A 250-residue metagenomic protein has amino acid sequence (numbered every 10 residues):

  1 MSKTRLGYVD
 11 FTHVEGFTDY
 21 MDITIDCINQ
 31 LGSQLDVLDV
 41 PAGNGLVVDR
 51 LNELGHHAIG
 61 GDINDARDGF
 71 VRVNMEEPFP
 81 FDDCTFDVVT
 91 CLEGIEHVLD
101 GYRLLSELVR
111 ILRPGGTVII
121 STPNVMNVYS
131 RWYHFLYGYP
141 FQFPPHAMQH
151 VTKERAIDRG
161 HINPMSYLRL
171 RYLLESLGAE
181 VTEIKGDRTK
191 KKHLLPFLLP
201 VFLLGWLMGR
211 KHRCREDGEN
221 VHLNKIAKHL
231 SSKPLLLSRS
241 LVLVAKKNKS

Functional and structural regions predicted by a protein language model:
S2: Catalytic domains that recognize anionic headgroups
R5-D19, L46, R50, L99-E107 (+2 more regions): S-adenosyl-L-methionine-dependent methyltransferase catalytic module, highlighting the catalytic core
D22-Y133, S166, V242-K247: Conserved SAM-binding loop
